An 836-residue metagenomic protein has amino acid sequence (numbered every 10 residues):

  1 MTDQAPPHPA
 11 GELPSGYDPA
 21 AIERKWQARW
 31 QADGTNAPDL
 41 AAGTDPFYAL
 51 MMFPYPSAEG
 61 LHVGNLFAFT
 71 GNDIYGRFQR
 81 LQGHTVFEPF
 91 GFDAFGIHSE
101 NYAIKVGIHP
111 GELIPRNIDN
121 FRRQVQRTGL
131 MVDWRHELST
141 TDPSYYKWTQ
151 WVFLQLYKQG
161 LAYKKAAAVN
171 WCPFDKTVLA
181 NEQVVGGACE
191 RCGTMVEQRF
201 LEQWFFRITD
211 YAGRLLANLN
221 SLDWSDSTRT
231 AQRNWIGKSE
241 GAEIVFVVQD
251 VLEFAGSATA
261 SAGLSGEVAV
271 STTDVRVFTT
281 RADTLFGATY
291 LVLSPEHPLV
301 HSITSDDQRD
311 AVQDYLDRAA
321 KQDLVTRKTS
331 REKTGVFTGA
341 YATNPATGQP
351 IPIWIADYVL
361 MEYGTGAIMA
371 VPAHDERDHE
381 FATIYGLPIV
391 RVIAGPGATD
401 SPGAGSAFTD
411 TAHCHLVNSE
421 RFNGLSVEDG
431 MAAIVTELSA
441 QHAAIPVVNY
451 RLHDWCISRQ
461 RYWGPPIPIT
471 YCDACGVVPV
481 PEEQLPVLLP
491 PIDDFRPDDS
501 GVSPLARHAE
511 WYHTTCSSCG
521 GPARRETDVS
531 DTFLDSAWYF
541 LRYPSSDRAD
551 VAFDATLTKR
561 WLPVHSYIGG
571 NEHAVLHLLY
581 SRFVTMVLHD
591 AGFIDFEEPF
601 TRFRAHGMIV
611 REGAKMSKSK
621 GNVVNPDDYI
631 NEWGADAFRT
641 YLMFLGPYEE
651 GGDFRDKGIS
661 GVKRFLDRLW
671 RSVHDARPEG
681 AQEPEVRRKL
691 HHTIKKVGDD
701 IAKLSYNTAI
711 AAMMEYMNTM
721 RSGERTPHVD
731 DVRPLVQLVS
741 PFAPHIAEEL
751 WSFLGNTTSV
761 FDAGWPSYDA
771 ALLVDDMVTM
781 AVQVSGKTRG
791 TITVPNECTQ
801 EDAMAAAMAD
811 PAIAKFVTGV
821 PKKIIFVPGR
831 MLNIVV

Functional and structural regions predicted by a protein language model:
M1-P46, A260, S265, S294 (+10 more regions): Basic, alpha-helical terminal appendages of large translation-related enzymes
T2-G11, G16, R24-K25, R29-D33 (+9 more regions): Residue patterns forming the tRNA-binding/recognition surfaces of aminoacyl-tRNA synthetases and related DALR
D3, H8-L50, R80-P89, G111-N120 (+3 more regions): Conserved oxyanion/phosphate-binding beta-strand-loop segments in alpha/beta enzyme cores
P38-P110, I114, E137-V152, T279-T280 (+2 more regions): N-terminal catalytic cores of NTP/NDP-binding nucleotidyl/phosphoryl-transfer enzymes
N72, T85, H297-P396, A404 (+1 more regions): Catalytic alpha/beta core of large soluble enzyme barrels
D93, K158, Y163-N170, K238 (+5 more regions): Helix-rich, typically C-terminal accessory recognition domains appended to large enzymatic cores
I208-S239, S294-V336, E483-T515, L735-G764: Amphipathic alpha-helical
A340-A346, P350-Y363, V392, Y512-E650: Alpha-helical recognition segments enriched in aromatics with Gly/Pro capping that present substrate-recognition
